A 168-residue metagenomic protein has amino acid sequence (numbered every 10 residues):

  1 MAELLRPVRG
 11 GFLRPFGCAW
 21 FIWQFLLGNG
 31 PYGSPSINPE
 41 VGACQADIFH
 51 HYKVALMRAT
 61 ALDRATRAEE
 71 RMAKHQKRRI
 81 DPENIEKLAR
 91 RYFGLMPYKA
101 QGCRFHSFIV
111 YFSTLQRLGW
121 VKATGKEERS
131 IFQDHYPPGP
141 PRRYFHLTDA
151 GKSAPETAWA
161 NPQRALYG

Functional and structural regions predicted by a protein language model:
M1-E83: Short alpha-helical segments that sit at the start of domains
R14-C18, A100, R104, Y136-P137: Residue-level marker of regulatory loop/turn positions in helix-turn-helix DNA-binding domains and in histidine
F16, E86-L88, T148: Ser/Thr-centered flexible coil motifs
C44, S107-Y111, H146: Amphipathic alpha-helical recognition patches that constitute DNA-binding helices
R78-H106: Intrinsically disordered, low-complexity acidic Ser/Thr-rich regulatory segments
K99-G125: Short amphipathic alpha-helical interaction segments
K126-K152: Accessory beta->alpha helical hairpin/"wing" motif in late/C-terminal subdomains of nucleic-acid enzymes
H146-G168: Amphipathic alpha-helical dimerization/coiled-coil segments that flank or bridge DNA-binding/regulatory modules
